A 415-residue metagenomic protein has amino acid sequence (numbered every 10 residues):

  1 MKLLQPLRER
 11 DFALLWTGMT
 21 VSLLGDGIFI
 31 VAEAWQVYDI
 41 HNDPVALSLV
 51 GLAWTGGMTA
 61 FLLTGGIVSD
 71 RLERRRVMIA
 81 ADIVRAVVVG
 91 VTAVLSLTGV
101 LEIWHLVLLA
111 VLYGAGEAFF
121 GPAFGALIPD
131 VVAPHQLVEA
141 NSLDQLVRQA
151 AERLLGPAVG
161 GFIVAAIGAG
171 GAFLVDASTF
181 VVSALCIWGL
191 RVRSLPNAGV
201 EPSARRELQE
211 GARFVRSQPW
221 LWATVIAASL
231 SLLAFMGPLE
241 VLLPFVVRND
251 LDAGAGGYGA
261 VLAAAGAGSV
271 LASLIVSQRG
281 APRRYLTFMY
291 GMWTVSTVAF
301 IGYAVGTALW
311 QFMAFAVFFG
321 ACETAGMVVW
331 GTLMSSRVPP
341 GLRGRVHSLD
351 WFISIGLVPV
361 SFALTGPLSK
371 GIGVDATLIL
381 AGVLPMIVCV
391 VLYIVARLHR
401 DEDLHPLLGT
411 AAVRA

Functional and structural regions predicted by a protein language model:
M1-A13, V192-I226, A411-A415: Juxtamembrane intracellular "pre-TM" segments in multi-pass secondary transporters
K2-T59, S217-A263: Helix-loop boundary and gating motifs at the non-cytosolic
A13-I30, W54-S69, E73-V88, H105-A165 (+9 more regions): Substrate-agnostic recognition of the 12-TM MFS/MFS-like secondary transporter fold
A34-I40, A93-T98, L154-V175, N249-D250 (+1 more regions): Transmembrane alpha-helix termini and helix-breaking/packing motifs in multi-pass membrane transporters
H41, E73, L95-S96, V100 (+1 more regions): Helix-breaking motifs and short loop linkers at transmembrane-helix boundaries and internal kinks in secondary membrane
V50, A60, T64, R71 (+6 more regions): C-terminal transmembrane bundle of multi-pass solute transporters/carriers
L106-A110, A172-S183, M313-F319, L378 (+1 more regions): Hydrophobic core segments of alpha-helical transmembrane domains in multi-pass membrane proteins
A126, D130, F173-S203, Y393-L408: Helix-loop junctions on the cytosolic side of multi-pass membrane transporters, especially the intracellular loop
